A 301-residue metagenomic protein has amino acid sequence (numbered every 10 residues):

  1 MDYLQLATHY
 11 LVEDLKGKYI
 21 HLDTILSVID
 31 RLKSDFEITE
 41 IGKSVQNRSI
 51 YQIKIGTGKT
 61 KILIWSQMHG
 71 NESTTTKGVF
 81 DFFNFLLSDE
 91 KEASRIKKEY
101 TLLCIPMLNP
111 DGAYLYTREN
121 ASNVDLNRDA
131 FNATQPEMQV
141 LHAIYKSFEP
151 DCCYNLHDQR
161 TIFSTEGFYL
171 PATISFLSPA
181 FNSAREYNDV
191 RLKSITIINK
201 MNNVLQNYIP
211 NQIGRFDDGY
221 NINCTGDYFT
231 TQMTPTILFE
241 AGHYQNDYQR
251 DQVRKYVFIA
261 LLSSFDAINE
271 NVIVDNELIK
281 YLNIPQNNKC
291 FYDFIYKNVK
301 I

Functional and structural regions predicted by a protein language model:
M1-D23, F148, L177-I301: C-terminal accessory segments enriched in acidic
H21-V28, E40-K43: N-terminal charged/capping segments associated with class I S-adenosyl-L-methionine
S34-G42, P210-F216: Short secondary-structure junctions
I38, Q52, C104, C153 (+1 more regions): Conserved beta-strand scaffold positions in the cores of enzyme catalytic domains, especially in NTP/NDP-utilizing
Y51-K59: Short beta-strand-to-loop junctions in surface cap/lid or active-site-entrance loops
I55-G56, Y116-R118, D227-T234: Short glycine/proline-enriched loop/turn "hinge" motifs that connect secondary-structure elements and lie
K59-K61, M68, S73-N207, N211: Active-site/substrate-binding loop(s) of hydrolase catalytic cores
